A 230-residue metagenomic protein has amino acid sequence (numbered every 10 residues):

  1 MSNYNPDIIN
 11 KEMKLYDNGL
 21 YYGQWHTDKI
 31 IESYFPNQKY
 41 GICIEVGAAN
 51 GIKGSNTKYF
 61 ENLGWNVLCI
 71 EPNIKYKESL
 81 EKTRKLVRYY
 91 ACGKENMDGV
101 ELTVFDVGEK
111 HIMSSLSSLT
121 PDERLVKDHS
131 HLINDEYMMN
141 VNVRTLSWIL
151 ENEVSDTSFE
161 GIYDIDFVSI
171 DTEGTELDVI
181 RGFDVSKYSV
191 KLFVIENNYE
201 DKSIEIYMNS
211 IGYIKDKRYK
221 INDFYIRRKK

Functional and structural regions predicted by a protein language model:
M1-K230: Phosphate/nucleotide-binding beta-alpha loop and adjacent structural elements of enzyme active sites
